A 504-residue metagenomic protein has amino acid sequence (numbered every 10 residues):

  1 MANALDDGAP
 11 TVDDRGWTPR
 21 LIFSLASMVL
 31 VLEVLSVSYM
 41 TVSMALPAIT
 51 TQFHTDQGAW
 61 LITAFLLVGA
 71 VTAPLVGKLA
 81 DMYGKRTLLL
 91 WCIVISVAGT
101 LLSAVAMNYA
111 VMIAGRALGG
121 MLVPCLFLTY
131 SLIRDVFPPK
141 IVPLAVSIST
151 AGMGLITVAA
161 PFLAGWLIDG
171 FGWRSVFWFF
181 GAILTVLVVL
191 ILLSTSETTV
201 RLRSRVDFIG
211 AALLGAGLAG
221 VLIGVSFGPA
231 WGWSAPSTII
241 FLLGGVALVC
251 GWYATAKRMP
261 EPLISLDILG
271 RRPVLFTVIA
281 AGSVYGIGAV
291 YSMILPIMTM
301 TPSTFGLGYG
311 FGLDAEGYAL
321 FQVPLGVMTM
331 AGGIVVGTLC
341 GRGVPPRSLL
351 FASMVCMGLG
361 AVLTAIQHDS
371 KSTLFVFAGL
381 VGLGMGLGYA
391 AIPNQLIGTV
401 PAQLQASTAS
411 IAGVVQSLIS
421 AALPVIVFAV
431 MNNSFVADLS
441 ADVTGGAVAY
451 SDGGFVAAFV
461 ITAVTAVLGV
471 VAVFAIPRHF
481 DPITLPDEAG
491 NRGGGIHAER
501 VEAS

Functional and structural regions predicted by a protein language model:
M1-V37: Cytosolic juxtamembrane N-terminal segment immediately preceding the first transmembrane helix of multi-pass
L25-S38, V42-S43, P262-A437, G453-F480: 12-transmembrane solute porter fold
S43-A70, Y109-V111, E316-G317: Extracellular/periplasmic helix-loop-helix junction of adjacent transmembrane segments in MFS-like secondary
A48, P74-K78, M82, W166 (+1 more regions): Membrane-interface helix termini in secondary transporters
Q52-H54, G84, V105-V111, P138 (+3 more regions): Helix-breaking motifs and short loop linkers at transmembrane-helix boundaries and internal kinks in secondary membrane
A70-M107: Conserved MFS/SLC helix-loop-helix module at the cytosolic interface between two early adjacent transmembrane helices
A98-L102, A110-L118, S372-L380: Paired small-residue
D169-A280, I287: Hydrophobic transmembrane-helix bundles of small-molecule transporters
